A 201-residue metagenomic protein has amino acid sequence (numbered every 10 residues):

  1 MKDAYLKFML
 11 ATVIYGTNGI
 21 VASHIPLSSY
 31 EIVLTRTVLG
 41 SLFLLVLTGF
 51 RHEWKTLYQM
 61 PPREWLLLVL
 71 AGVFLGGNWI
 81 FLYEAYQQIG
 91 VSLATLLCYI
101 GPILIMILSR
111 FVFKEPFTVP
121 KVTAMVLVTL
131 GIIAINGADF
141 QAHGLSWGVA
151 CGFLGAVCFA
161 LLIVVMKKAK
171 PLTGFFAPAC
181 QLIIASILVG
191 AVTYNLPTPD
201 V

Functional and structural regions predicted by a protein language model:
M1-L34, V73, F81, Q141-K168 (+1 more regions): Glycine-/small-residue-enriched transmembrane alpha-helix faces in small-molecule transporters and effluxers
L10, T35, L70, L97 (+3 more regions): Hydrophobic core positions of alpha-helical segments in small-molecule transporters and transporter systems
I20-S28, W54-L57, Y83-Q87, A134-W147 (+1 more regions): Membrane-interface helix termini and inter-helical loops of multi-pass transporters
E31, V38-L39, Y83-K114, G155: Specific alpha-helical transmembrane segments that line the substrate/conduction pathway and gating interfaces
I32, G174-P178: Juxtamembrane helix-start motifs in multi-pass secondary transporters
L44, T48, V69, F117-G137 (+2 more regions): Hydrophobic transmembrane alpha-helices of multi-pass small-molecule transport proteins
E53-S92, A134: Specific transmembrane alpha-helical segments of multi-pass solute transporters/efflux pumps, especially DMT/EamA
P62, L66, C98, F111-A134 (+1 more regions): Loop-to-transmembrane alpha-helix entry segments
